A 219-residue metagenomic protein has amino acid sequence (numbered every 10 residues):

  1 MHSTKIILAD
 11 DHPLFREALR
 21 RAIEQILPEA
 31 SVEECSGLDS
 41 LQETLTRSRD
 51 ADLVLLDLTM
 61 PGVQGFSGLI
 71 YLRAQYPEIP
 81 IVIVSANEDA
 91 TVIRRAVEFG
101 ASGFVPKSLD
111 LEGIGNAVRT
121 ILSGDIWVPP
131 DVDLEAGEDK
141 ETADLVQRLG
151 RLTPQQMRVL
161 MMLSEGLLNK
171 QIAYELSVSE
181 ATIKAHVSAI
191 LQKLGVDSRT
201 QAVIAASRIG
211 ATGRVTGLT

Functional and structural regions predicted by a protein language model:
E29-L38, T44, V196: Short hydrophobic/Thr-rich beta-strand motif most characteristic of the beta2 strand and flanking loop of CheY-like
S36-G37, V63-S67: Acidic catalytic/metal-coordinating carboxylates
R49-L55: Active-site beta3 strand of CheY-like receiver
D57-L58, S85: Active-site residues of response regulator receiver
F66-E78: Short amphipathic alpha-helix used as the core "switch/output" element in two-component signaling
I93-E98, G103-P154, R158, A211: Short, flexible helix-to-coil linker/hinge segments that flank and couple to helix-turn-helix
T142-T182: Helix-turn-helix DNA-binding segment
G166-Q201, R208: Recognition helix of helix-turn-helix DNA-binding domains
